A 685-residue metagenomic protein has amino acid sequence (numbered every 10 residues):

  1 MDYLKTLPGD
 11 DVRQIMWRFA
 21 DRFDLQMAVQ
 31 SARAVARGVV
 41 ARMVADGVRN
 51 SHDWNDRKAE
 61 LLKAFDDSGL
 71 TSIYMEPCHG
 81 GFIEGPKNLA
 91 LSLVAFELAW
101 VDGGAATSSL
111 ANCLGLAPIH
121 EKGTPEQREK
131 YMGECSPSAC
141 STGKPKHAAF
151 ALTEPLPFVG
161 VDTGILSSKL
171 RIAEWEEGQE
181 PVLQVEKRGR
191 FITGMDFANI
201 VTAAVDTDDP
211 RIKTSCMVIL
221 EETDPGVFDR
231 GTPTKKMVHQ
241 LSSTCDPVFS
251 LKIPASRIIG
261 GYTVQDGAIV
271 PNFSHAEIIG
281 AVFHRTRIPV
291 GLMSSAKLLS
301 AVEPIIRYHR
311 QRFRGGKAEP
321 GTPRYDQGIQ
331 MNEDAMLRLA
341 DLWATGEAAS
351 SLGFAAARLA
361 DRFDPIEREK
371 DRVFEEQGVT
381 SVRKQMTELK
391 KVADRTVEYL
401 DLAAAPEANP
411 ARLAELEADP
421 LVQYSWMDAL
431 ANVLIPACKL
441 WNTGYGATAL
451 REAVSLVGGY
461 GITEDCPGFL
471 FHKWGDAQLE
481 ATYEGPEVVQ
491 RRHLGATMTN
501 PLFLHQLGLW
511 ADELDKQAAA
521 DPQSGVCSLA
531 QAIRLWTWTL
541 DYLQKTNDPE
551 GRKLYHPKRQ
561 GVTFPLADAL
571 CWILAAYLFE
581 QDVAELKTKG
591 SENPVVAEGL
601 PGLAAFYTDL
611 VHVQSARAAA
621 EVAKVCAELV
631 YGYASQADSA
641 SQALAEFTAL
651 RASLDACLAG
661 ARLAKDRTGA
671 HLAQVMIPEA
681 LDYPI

Functional and structural regions predicted by a protein language model:
M1-L110, K130, E134-G143, D364-A418 (+2 more regions): Amphipathic, small/basic residue-rich leader segments at the start of a protein or domain
D2-T6, D11, P420-S425, A449 (+2 more regions): Glycine-rich phosphate/cofactor-binding loops in nucleotide/flavin-utilizing enzymes
V44-H52, E347-K439, A575-Q614, A623-D638: C-terminal helix-coil-helix/basic helical segment that borders enzyme active sites and/or dimer interfaces and provides
A106-G133, F158: N-terminal glycine-rich flavin-associated loop
G143-E154: A short, Trp-centered hydrophobic/proline-enriched beta-strand micro-motif
E180-T232: A short core secondary-structure module
P233-E347, P436, Q478-L574: Glycine-rich beta->alpha junctions and the first turn(s) of the following alpha-helix
P501, Q517-I685: C-terminal amphipathic alpha-helical interaction region
